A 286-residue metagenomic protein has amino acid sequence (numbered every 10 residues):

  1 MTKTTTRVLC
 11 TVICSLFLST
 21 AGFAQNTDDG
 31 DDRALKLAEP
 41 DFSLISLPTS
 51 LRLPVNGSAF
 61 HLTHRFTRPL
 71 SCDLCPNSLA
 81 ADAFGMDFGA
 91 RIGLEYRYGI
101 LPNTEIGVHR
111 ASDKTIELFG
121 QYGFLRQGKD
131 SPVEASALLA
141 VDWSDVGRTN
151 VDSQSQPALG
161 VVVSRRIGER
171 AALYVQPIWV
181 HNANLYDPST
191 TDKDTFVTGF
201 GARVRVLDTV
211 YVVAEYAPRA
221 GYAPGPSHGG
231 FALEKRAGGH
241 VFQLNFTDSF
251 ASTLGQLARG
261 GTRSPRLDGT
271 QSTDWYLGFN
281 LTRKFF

Functional and structural regions predicted by a protein language model:
M1-L37, F286: Cleavable N-terminal export/targeting peptides
T5, L9-V12, L16, G99 (+4 more regions): Small/flexible residues
R7-L9, R205-A217, A223-G225, W275: A compositional/structural signature marking long, glycine- and acidic/polar-rich segments with frequent tryptophans
Q25-R148, Q154-L159, S164-N184, T195 (+2 more regions): Transmembrane beta-barrel domains of Gram-negative outer membranes and organellar outer membranes
V175-P218: A mid-sequence, solvent-exposed acidic-amphipathic segment
